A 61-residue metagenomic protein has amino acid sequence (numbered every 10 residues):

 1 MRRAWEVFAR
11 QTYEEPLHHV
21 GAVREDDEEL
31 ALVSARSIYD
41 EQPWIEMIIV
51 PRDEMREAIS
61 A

Functional and structural regions predicted by a protein language model:
M1-H18: Short aromatic-glycine-(Arg/Gly/Cys) micro-motifs in beta-strand/loop hairpins
M1-R3, E25-L30, S60: A short linear-motif detector with a strong N-terminal bias
E6-F8, A22, E46-V50: Ordered hydrophobic segments in well-structured contexts
Y13, D26, M55-E57: Conserved N-terminal glycine/acidic-rich loop preference
H18-D26: A short, exposed loop/beta-hairpin motif centered on an aromatic-Gly-Thr core
D26-Q42: A short, charged, amphipathic alpha-helix used as a generic interaction element across diverse proteins
S37-A61: Short, mixed-charge low-complexity intrinsically disordered segments
